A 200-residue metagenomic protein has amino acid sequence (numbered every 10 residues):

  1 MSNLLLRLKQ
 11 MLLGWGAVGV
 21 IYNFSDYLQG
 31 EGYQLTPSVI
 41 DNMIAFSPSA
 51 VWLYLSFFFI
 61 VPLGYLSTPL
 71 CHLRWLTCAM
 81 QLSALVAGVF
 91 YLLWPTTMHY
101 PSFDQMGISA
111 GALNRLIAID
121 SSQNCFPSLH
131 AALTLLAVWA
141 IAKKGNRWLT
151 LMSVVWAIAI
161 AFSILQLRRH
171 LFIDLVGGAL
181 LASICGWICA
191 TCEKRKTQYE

Functional and structural regions predicted by a protein language model:
M1-I60, T96, F103-G107, L113 (+1 more regions): N-terminal transmembrane-helix/juxtamembrane module of multi-pass inner/ER membrane proteins
N3, R7, M43-S47, T68-H72 (+2 more regions): Membrane-helix interfacial "entry" motifs
L6-G14, L53, R74-L82, L149-S153 (+1 more regions): Alpha-helical transmembrane segments of integral membrane proteins
L13, A17, I21, C78 (+4 more regions): Hydrophobic faces of alpha-helical transmembrane segments in multi-pass integral membrane proteins
W15, G19, F59, L63-L66 (+4 more regions): Alpha-helical transmembrane segments
G19-F24, A84-L93, V155-R168: Aromatic-anchored segments of alpha-helical transmembrane domains
S25-I40, L66-L149: Membrane-interface loops
N114-E200: Membrane-embedded catalytic cores of phosphoryl/pyrophosphoryl-handling enzymes
